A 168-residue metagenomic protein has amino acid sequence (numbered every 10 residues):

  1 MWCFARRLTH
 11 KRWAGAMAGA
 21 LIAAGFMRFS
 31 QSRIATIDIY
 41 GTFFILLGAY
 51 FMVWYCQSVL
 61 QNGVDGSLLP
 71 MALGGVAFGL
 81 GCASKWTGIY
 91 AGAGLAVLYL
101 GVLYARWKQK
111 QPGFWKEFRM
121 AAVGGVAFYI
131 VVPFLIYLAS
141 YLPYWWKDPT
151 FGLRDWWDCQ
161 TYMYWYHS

Functional and structural regions predicted by a protein language model:
M1-H10, A49-C56, A139: Transmembrane-helix signature of membrane-embedded glycosylation machinery that interfaces with polyprenol carriers
W2-A24, V59-L69: Transmembrane-helix signature of polytopic, membrane-embedded enzymes that assemble or transfer cell-envelope glycans
G15-A23, Y50, F78, C82: Short helix- or helix-capping micro-motifs that position conserved polar/aromatic residues at function-defining sites
S30-Y40, W86-T87: Short acidic/glycine- and proline-prone juxtamembrane loop motifs at membrane-interface regions of multi-pass membrane
G48-M71, L100-Q109: Membrane-interface transmembrane helices that cradle and orient dolichyl/undecaprenyl
L69, K110-V131: Membrane-interfacial entry segments at the cytosolic side of transmembrane helices
T87-A105: Transmembrane-embedded, aromatic-rich helix segments that form part of the hydrophobic channel/pocket engaging
L135-S168: Aromatic-rich transmembrane-lumenal/periplasmic boundary elements in polytopic membrane proteins
